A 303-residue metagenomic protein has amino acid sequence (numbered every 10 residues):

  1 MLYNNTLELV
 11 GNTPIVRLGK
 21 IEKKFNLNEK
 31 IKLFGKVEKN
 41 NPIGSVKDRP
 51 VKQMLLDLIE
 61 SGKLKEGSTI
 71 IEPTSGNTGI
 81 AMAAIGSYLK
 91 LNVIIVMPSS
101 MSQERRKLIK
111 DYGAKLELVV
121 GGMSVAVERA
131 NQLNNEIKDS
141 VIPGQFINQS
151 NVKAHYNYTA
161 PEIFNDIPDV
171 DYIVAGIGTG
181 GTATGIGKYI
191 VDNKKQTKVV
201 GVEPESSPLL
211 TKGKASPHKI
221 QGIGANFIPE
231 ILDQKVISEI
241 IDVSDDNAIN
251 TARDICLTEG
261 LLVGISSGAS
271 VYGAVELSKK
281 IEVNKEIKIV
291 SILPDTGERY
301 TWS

Functional and structural regions predicted by a protein language model:
M1-S303: PLP-dependent amino-acid enzyme catalytic core
